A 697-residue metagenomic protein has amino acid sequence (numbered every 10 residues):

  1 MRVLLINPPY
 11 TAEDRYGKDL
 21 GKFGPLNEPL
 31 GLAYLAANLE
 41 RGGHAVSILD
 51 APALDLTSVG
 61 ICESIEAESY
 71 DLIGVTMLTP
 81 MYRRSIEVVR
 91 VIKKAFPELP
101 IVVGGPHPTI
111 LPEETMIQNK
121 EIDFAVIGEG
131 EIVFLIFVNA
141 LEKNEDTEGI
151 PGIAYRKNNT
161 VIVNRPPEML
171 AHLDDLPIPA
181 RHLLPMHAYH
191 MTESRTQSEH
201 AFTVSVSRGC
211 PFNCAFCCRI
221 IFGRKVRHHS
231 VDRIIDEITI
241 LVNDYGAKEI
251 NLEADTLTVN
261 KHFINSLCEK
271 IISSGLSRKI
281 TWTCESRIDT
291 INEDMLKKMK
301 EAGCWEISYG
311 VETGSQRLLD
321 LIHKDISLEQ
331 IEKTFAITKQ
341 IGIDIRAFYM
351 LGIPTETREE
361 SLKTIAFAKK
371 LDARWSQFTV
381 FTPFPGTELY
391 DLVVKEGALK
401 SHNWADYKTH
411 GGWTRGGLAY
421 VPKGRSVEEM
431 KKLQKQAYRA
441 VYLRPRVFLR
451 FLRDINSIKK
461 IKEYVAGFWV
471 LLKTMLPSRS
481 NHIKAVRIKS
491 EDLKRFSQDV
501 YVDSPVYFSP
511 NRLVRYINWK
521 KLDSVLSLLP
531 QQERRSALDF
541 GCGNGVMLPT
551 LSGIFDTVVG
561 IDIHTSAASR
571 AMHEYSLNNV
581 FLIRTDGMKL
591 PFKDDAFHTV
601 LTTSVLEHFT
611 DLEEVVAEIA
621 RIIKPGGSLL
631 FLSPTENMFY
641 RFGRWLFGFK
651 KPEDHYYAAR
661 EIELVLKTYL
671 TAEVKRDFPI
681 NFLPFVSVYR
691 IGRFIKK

Functional and structural regions predicted by a protein language model:
L5, G17, A45, D71 (+3 more regions): Radical SAM enzyme core and accessory elements
G31, L35-H172, V380-T382, G386: Glycine-rich beta-alpha loop elements in corrinoid/cobalamin-binding modules across cobalamin-dependent enzymes
D174, A180-F348, A366: Radical SAM [4Fe-4S] cluster-binding motif and immediate context
L319-L321, E636-E653: Short, glycine-/aromatic-enriched active-site segment of Class I SAM-dependent methyltransferases
A485-K589, V616, P652-E663, L670 (+1 more regions): Conserved N-terminal segment of class I S-adenosyl-L-methionine
M588-T599: A short acidic, Gly/Pro-enriched loop at the edge of an enzyme's catalytic core that lines a small-molecule cofactor
E613-P625: A short glycine-rich, Lys/Arg-flanked "PGG" loop and its adjoining helix->strand segment in the class I
G627-S633: Conserved beta-strand signature within the Rossmann-like core of class I S-adenosyl-L-methionine
